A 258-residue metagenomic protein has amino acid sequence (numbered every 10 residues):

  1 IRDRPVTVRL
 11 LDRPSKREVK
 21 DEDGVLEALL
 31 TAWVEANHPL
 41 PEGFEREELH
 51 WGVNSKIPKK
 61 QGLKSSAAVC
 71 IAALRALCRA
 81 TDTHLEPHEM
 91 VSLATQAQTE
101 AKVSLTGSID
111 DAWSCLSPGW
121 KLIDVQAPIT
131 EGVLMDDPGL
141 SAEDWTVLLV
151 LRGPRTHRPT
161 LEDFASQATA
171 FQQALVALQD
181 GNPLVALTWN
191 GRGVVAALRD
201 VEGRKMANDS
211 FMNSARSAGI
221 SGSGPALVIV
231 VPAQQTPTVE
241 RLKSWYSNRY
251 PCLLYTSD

Functional and structural regions predicted by a protein language model:
I1, Y255-D258: Conserved small/polar residues in nucleotide/adenosyl-binding loops
I1-Q61: ATP-binding N-lobe of GHMP and related small-molecule kinases
T31-E35, A72-A80, V176, R192: Short glycine/serine- and small hydrophobic-enriched flexible loop segments
L40-E47, S210-S214, N248-Y250: Short secondary-structure junctions
L63-P87, L116-P118: DPxDG-like acidic metal-binding loop motif
P87-F211, V230-P251, S257: ATP-dependent small-molecule kinase catalytic core of the GHMP/sugar-kinase superfamily and closely related
S217-S221: Short beta-strand
S223-V231: Short cationic amphipathic helices and targeting signals
